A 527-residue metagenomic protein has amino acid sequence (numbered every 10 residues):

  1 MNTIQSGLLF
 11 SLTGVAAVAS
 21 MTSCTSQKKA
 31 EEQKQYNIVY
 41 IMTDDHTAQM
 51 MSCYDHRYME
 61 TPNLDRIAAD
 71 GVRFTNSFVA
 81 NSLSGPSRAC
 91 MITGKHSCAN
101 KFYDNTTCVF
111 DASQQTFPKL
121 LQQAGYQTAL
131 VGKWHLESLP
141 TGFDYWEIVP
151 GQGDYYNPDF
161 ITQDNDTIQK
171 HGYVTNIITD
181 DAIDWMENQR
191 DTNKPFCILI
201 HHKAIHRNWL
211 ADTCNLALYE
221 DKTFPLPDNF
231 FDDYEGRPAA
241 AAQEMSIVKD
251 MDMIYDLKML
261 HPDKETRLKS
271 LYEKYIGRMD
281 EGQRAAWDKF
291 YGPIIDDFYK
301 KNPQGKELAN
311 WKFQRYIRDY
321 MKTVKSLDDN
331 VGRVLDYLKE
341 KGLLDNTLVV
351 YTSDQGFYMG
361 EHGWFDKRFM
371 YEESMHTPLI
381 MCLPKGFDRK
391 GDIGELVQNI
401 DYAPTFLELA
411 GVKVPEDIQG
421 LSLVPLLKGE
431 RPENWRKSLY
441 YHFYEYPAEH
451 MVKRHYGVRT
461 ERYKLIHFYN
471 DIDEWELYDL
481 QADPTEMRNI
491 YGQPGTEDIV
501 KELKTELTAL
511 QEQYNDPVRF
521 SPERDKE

Functional and structural regions predicted by a protein language model:
N2-Y469, D473-W475, P484-E512, V518-E527: Formylglycine-dependent sulfatase
Q481: Residues forming the ATP-binding cleft of Hanks-type serine/threonine protein kinase domains
